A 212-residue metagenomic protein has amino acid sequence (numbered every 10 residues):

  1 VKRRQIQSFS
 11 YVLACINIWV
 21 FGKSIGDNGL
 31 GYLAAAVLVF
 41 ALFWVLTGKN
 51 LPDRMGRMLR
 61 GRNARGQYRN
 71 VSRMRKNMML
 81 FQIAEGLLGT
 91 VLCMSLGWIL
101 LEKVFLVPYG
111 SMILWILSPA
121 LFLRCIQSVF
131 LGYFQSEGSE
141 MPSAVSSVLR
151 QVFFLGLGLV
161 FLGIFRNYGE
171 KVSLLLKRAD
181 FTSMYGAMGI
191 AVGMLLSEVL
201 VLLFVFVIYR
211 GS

Functional and structural regions predicted by a protein language model:
V1-D53, T90: Signature of the first transmembrane helix
S24-D27, V107, S136-E137, M184: Helix-loop interface residues and adjacent transmembrane-helix termini in multi-pass membrane transporters, primarily
A34, R69-A84: Interfacial transmembrane-helix starts/ends
K49-R65: Helix-loop junctions and terminal segments of transmembrane helices in multi-pass membrane transport/translocation
L88-S111, S173, K177: Short membrane-interface helical motifs at transmembrane helix boundaries in multi-pass membrane transporters
S95, L106-F130, L157: Alpha-helical transmembrane segments of multi-pass membrane proteins
R124-S146: Membrane-interface junctions at transmembrane-helix termini in multi-pass inner-membrane proteins
S146-V160, I164-G211: Hydrophobic alpha-helical transmembrane segments
